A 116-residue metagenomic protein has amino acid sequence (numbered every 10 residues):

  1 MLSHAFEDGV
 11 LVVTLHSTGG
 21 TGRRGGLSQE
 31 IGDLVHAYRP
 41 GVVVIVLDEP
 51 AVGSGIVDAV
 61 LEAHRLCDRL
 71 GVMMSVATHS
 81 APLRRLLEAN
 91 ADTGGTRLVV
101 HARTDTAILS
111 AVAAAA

Functional and structural regions predicted by a protein language model:
M1-V43, L47-P50, E62, L66-A116: STAS-like cytosolic regulatory interaction modules
V52-A59: Conserved phosphotransfer microenvironments
